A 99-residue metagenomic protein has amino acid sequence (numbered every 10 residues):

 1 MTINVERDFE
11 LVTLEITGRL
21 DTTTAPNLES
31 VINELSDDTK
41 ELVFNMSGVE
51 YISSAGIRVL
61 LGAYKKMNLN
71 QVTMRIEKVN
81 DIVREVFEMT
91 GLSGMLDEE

Functional and structural regions predicted by a protein language model:
T2-E29, S47: STAS-typified acidic loop motif
T22-M95: Amphipathic alpha-helical interaction surfaces in cytosolic regulatory modules
D97-E99: Short acidic-hydrophobic, aromatic-tinged amphipathic segments that line or gate anion-handling sites
